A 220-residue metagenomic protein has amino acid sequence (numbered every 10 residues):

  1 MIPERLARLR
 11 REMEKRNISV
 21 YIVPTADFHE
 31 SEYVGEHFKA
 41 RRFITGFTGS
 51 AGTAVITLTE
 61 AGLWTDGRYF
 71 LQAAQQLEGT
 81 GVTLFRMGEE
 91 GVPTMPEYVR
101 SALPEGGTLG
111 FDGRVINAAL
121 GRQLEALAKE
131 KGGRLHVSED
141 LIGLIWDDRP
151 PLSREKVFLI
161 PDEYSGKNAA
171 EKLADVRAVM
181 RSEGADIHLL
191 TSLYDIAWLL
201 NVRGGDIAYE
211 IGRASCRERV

Functional and structural regions predicted by a protein language model:
M1-R219: Terminal domain-start leader segments
